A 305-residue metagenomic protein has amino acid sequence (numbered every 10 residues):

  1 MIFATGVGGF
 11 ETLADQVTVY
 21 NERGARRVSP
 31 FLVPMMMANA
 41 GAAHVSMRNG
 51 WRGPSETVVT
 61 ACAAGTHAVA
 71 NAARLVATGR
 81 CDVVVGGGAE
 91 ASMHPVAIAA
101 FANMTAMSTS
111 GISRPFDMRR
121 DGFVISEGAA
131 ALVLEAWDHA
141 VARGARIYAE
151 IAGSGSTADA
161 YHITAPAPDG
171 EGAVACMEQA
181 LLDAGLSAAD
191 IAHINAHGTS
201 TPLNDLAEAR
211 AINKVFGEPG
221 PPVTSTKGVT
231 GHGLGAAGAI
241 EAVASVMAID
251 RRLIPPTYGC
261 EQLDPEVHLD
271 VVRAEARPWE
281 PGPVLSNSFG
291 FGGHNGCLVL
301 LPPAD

Functional and structural regions predicted by a protein language model:
M1, V45, G65, A72 (+7 more regions): Conserved small-residue
M1-T60, A89-A97, A188-N204: Conserved beta-ketoacyl condensing-enzyme motif
F10-T12, A91-P115, A131, G155-A175 (+3 more regions): Active-site-adjacent elements of ketosynthase-type condensing enzymes
E22-S29, H67-A70, R74, T78 (+4 more regions): Glycine-/small-residue-rich "gating" segment that lines the acyl/pantetheine channel and substrate pocket
P30-N39, E56-A64, T226-G235, E261-Q262 (+1 more regions): Active-site nucleophile and cofactor-binding loops and adjacent substrate-binding regions of central metabolic enzymes
A38-A42, S46-G88, V124-A145, G233-I254 (+1 more regions): Active-site-proximal alpha-helical scaffold in enzymes
I112-L186, A192-H193, C260, D305: Condensing-enzyme catalytic core mediating Claisen C-C bond formation in acyl metabolism
A184-D190, P219, H268-D305: Flexible, low-complexity linker/loop segments at domain and module junctions
